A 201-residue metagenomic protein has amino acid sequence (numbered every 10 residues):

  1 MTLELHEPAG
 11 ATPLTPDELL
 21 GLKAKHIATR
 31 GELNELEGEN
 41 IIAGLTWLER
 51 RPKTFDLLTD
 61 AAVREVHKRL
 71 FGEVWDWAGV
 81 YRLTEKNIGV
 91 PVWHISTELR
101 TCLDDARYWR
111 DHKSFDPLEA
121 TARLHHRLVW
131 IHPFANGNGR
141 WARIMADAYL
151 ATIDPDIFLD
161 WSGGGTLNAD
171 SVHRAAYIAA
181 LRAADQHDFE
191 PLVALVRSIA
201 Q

Functional and structural regions predicted by a protein language model:
M1-Q201: FIC/Doc superfamily catalytic core
